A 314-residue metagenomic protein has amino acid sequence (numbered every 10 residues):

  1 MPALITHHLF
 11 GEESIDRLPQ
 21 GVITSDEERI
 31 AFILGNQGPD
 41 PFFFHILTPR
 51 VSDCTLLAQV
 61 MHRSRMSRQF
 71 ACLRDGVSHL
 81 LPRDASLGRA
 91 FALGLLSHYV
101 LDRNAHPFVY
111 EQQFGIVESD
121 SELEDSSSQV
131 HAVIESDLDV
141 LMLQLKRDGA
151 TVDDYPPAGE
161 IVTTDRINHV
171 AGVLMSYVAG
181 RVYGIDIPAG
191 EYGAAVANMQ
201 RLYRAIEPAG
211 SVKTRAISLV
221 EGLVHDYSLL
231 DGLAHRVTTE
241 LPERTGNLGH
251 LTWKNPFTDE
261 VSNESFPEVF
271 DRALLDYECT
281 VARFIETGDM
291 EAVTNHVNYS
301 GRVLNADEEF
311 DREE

Functional and structural regions predicted by a protein language model:
M1-G94, Y99-E314: N-terminal leader/auxiliary helical segments
